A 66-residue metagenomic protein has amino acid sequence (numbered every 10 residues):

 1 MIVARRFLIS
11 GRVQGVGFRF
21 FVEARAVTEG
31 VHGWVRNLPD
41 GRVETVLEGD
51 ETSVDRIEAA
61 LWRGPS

Functional and structural regions predicted by a protein language model:
M1-S66: Intrinsically disordered, low-complexity, mixed-charge
